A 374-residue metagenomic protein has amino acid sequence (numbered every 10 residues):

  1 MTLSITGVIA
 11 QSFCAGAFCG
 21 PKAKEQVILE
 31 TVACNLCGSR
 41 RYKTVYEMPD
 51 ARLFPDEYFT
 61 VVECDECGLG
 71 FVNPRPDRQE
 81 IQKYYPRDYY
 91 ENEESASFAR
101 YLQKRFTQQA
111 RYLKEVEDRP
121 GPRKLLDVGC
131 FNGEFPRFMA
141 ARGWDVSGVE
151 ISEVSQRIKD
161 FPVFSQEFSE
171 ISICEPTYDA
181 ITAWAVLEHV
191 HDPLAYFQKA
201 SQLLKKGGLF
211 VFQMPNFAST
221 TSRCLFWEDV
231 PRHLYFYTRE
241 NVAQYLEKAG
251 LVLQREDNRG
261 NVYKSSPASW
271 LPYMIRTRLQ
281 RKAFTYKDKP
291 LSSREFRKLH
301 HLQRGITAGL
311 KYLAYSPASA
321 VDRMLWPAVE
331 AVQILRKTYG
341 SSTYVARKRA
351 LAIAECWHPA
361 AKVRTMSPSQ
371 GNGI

Functional and structural regions predicted by a protein language model:
M1, I5-I9, I353, V363-M366 (+1 more regions): Short hydrophobic transmembrane-like helices used for membrane targeting/insertion
I5, I9, F18-S97: N-terminal juxtadomain amphipathic helix that follows a signal peptide/anchor or precedes a small N-terminal auxiliary
C14, K22-V32, Q108-L251, E256 (+1 more regions): Conserved SAM-binding loop
E57-V61, G68, W184, T338-Y344: Short hydrophobic/aromatic beta-strand or adjacent loop that forms the aromatic wall/cage of a ligand/substrate-binding
S95-R111: Conserved SAM-binding loop and adjacent beta-strand
H191-K199, L209-A350: S-adenosyl-L-methionine-dependent methyltransferase catalytic module, highlighting the catalytic core
